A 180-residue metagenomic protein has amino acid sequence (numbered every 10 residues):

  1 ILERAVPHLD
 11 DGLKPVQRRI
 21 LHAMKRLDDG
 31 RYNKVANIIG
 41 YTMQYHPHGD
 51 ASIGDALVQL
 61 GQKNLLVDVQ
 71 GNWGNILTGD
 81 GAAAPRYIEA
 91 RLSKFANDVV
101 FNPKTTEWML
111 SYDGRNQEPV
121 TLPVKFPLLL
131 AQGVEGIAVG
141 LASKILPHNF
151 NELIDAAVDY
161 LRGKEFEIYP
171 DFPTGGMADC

Functional and structural regions predicted by a protein language model:
I1-C180: Catalytic phosphate-handling regions of large nucleic-acid enzymes and associated NTPases
